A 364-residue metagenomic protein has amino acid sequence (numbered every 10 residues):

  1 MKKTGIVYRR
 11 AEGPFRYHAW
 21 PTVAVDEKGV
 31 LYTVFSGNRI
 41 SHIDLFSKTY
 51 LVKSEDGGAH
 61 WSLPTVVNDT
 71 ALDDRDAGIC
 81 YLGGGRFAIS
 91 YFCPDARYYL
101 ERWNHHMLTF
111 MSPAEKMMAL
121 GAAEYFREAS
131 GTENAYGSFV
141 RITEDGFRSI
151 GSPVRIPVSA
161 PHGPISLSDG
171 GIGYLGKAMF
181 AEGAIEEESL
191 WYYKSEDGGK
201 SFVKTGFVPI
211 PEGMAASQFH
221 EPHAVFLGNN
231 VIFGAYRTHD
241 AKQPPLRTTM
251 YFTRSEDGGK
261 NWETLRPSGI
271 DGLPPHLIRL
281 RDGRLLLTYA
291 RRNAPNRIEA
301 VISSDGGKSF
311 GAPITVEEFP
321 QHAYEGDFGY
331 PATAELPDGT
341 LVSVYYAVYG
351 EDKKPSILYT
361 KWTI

Functional and structural regions predicted by a protein language model:
M1-I364: Asp-box/BNR beta-propeller blade signature and adjacent active/binding-site loops in extracellular glycan-interacting
